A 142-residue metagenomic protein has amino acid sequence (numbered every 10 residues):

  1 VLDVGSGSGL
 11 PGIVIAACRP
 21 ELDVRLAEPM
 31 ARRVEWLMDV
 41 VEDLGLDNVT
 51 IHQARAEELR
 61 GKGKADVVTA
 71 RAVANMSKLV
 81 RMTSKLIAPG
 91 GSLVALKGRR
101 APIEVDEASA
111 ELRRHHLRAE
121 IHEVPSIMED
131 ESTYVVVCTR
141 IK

Functional and structural regions predicted by a protein language model:
V1-A70, V80-R81: Conserved SAM/SAH cofactor-binding pocket of Class I
G7, A72-N75, R99: Short glycine-rich anion-binding loops that position phosphate/pyrophosphate groups of nucleotides and phosphorylated
I15, T83, K97, C138: Residue-level signal for inorganic ion chemistry
R19, I87-P89: Helix-to-beta-strand junctions that scaffold the AdoMet/dcAdoMet cofactor pocket in Class I SAM-dependent enzymes
R25, R99-K142: Active-site capping/gating segments
V40-V41, I87, A108-L112: Conserved hydrophobic residues forming the short capping helix/wall of the S-adenosyl-L-methionine
G90-R100: Conserved beta-strand signature within the Rossmann-like core of class I S-adenosyl-L-methionine
